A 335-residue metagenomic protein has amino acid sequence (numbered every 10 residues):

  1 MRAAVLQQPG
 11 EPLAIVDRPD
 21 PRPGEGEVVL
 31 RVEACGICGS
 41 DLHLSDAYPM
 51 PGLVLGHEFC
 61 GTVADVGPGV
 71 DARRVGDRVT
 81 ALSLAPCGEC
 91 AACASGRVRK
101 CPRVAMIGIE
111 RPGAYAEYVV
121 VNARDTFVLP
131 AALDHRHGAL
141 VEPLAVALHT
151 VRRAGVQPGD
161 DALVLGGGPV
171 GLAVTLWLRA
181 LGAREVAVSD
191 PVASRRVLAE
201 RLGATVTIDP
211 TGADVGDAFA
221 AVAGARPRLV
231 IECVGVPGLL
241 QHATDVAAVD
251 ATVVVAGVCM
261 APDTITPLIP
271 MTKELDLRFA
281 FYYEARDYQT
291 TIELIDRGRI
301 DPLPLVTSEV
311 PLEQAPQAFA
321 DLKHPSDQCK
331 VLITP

Functional and structural regions predicted by a protein language model:
P9, P191-V192, C259, Y283: Residues in the short beta-alpha loop(s) of Rossmann-like NAD(P)-binding domains
D20-C35, D46-A91, P130-A132: Glycine-rich beta-strand-centered segment in the early N-terminal region that forms part of a ligand/cofactor-binding
E58-C60, D77-R78, A92, Y118 (+4 more regions): Residue-level marker of beta-strand positions
C87-L165, L303: NAD(P)H dinucleotide-binding glycine-rich loop of Rossmann-like/cofactor-binding domains, especially the beta1-alpha1
L133-G212, D217: Mid-domain Rossmann-like dinucleotide-binding core that forms the NAD(H)/NADP(H) cofactor-binding site
A154, V197-D276: Glycine-rich cofactor phosphate-binding loops and adjacent beta1-alpha1 units of small-molecule cofactor enzyme domains
Q241-D245, A285-P335: C-terminal hydrophobic helical "lid"/dimerization subdomain of Rossmann-like NAD(P)H-dependent oxidoreductases
